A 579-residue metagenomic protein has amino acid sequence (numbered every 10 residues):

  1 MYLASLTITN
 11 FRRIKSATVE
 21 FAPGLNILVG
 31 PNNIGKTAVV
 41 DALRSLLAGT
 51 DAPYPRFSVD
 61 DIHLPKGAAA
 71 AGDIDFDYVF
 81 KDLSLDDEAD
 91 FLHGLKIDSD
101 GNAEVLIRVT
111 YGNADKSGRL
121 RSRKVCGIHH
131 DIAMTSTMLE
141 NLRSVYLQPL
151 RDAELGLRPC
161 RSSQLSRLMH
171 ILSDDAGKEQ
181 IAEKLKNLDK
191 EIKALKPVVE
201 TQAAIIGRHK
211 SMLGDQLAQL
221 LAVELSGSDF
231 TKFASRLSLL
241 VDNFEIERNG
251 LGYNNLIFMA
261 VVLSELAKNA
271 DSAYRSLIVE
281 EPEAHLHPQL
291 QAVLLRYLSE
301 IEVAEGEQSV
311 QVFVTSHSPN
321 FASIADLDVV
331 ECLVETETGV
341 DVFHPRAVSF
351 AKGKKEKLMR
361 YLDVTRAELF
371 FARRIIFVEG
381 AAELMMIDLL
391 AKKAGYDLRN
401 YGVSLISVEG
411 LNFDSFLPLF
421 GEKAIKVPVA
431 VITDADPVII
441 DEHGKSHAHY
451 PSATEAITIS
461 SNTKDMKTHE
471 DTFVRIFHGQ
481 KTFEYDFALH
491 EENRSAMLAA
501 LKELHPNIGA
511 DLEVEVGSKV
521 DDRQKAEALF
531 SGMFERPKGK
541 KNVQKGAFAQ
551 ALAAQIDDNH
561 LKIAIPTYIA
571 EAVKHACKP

Functional and structural regions predicted by a protein language model:
M1-V29, N33-A48, A234, L239-T365 (+2 more regions): Switch/communication elements of ASCE P-loop NTPase nucleotide-binding domains
E20, G67-A71, D100-N102, N113 (+6 more regions): Conserved catalytic network of the ASCE P-loop NTPase/AAA+ motor domain
V40-D100: Conserved P-loop NTP-binding catalytic core
A71-F76, N102-I107, E140-S144, A273-Y274 (+4 more regions): Short glycine-/polar-rich loops that comprise or flank the Walker A/P-loop and associated switch/sensor motifs
D75, L83-Q180, K186: Electropositive, glycine-dotted interaction segments that contact anionic polymers or phosphate-rich ligands
L85-A89, S117-R123, E154-R158, F321-I324 (+3 more regions): Switch/connector loops and helix/strand junctions flanking conserved nucleotide-binding motifs in nucleotide-processing
G156-P159, S166-I257, V261-V279, I440-D441: Extended helical coiled-coil dimerization/tether regions that scaffold and oligomerize large DNA-maintenance assemblies
E331-P579: Acidic, divalent-metal-binding catalytic cores of TOPRIM and closely related two-metal-ion phosphodiester/pyrophosphate
